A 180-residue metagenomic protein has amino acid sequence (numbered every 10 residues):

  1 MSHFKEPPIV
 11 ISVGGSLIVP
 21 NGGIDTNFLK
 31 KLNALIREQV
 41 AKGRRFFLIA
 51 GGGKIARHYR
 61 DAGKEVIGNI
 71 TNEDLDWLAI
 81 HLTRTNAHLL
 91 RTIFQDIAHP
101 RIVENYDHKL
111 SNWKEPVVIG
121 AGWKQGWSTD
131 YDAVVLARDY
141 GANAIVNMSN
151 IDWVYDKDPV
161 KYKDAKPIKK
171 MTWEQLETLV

Functional and structural regions predicted by a protein language model:
M1-F47: N-terminal glycine-/serine-/threonine-rich phosphate-binding loop
S2-K5, E38-A41, L48, H108-V117 (+1 more regions): Solvent-exposed alpha-helices and their adjacent loops that cap or buttress functional pockets in soluble metabolic
V10-G14, A50, I119-G122, N147-M148: Short beta-strand segments
P20-N21, I55-H58, Q125-L136, V154-K157: Short glycine/serine/threonine-rich phosphate/pyrophosphate-binding segments that cradle anionic phosphate groups
D25, L29-K30, A62-T71, V135 (+2 more regions): A glycine- and small-aliphatic-rich helix-loop capping segment at beta-alpha/alpha-beta transitions that lines
R60-D132, R138-D139: Ligand-binding beta-strand-loop-alpha-helix segment within the catalytic cores of soluble metabolic enzymes
K64-E65, H99-V117, K124-S128, A142-V180: Active-site phosphate/oxyanion-binding loops
